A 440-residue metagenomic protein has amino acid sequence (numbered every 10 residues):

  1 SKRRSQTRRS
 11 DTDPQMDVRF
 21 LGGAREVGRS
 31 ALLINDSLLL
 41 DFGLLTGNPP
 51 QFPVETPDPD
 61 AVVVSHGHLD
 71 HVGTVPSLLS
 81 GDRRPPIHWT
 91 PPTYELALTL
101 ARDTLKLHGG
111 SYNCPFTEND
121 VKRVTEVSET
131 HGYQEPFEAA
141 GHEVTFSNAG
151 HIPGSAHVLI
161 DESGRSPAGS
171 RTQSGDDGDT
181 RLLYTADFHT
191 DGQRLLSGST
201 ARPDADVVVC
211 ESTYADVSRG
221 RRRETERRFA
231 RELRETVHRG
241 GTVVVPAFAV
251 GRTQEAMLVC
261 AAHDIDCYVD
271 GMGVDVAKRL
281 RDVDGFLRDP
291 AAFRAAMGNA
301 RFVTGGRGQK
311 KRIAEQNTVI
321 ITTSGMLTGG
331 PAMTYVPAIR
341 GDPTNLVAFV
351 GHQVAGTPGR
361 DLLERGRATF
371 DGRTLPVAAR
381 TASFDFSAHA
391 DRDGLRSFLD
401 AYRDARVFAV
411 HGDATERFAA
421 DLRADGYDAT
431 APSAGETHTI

Functional and structural regions predicted by a protein language model:
S1-Q15: Short, Lys/Arg-enriched N-terminal segments with co-localized hydrophobic residues within the first ~10-30 amino acids
D11-V63, H68-V72, S77-L258, D266: His/Asp/Glu-rich metal-coordinating catalytic cores of metallo-dependent phosphodiesterases/hydrolases acting on
I34-N35, I160-S163, S199-R202, T225 (+5 more regions): Short, solvent-exposed amphipathic alpha-helical segments in soluble enzyme and RNA/protein-processing domains
D82-P86, R239-G241, I265, T344-N345 (+2 more regions): A short helix->loop->beta-strand "cap" motif at the edges of active sites that frequently abuts
K106, H142-F146, L280-D289, R396-L399: Short, surface-exposed amphipathic charged segments that create phosphate/polyanion-binding patches used for binding
R181-T185, T190-D191, E211-R219, P290-A296 (+2 more regions): Acidic/glycine-enriched edge-of-secondary-structure segments
R231-F349: Hard-cation-handling environments
F302-I440: C-terminal regulatory/interaction regions
